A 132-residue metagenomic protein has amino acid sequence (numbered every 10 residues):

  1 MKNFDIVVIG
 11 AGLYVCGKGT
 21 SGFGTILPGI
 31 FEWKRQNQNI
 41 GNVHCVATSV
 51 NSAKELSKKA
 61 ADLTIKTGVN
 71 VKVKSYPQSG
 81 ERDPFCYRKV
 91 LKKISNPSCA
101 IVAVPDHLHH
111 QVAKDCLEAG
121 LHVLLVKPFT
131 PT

Functional and structural regions predicted by a protein language model:
M1-A119: N-terminal glycine-/serine-/threonine-rich beta1-alpha1-beta2 phosphate-ribose binding loop of Rossmann-like
Y14, F129-P131: Short, acidic/turn-prone active-site loops that include or flank metal/cofactor- and phosphate-binding residues
I101-V102, L124-V126: Short catalytic-loop micro-motif centered on adjacent basic/acidic residues
G120, V126-F129: Short helix/strand-capping hinge loops at secondary-structure junctions that flank key functional elements
